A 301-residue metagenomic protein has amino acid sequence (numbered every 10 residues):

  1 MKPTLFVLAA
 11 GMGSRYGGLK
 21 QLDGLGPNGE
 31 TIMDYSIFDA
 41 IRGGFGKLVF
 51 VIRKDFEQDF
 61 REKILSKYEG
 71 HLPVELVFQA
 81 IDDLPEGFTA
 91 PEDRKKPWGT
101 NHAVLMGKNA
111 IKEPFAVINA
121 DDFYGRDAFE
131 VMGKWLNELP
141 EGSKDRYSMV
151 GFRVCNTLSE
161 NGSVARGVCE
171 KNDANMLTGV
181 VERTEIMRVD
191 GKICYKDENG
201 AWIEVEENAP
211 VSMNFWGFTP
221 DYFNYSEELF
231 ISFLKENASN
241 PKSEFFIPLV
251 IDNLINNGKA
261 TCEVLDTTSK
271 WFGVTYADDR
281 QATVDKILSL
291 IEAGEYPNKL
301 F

Functional and structural regions predicted by a protein language model:
M1-A10, P27-V117, Y124-G125, F129-V131 (+1 more regions): Conserved N-terminal catalytic core of the sugar/cofactor nucleotidyltransferase
M12, D121-D122, V154: Active-site metal-binding loops of divalent metal-dependent hydrolases
L22, C169-K171, V264: A structural signal for short hydrophobic beta-strand segments in well-ordered beta-sheet cores
R126-W216: Conserved core of the sugar-phosphate nucleotidyltransferase
P210, C262-S269: Catalytic beta-strand/loop signature of glycosyltransferases that borders the donor
F215-E227: Conserved nucleotide-sugar donor-binding and metal-coordinating catalytic region shared by glycosyltransferases
E227-A260: A C-terminal functional module that forms or caps the active site or interfaces directly with catalytic machinery
